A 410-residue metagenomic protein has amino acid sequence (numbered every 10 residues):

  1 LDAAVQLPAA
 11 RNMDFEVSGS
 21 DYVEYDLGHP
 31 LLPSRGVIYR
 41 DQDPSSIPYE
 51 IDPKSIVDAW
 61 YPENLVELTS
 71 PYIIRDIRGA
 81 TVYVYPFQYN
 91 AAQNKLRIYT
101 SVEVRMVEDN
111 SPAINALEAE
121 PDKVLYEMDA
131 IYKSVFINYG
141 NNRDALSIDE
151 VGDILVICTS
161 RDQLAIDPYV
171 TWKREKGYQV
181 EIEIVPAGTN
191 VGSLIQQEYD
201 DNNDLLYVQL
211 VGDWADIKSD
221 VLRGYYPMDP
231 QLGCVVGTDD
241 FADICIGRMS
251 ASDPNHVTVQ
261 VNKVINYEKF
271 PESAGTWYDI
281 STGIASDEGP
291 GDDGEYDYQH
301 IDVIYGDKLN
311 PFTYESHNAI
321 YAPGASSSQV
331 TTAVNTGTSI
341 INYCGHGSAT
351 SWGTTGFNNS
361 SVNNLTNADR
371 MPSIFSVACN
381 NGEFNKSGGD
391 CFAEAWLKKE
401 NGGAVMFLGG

Functional and structural regions predicted by a protein language model:
L1-Y207: Extracellular pro-sequences of secreted precursors
R75, S147-E150, D200-D204, A274-W277 (+3 more regions): Extracellular/periplasmic catalytic domains that process cell-envelope and extracellular macromolecules
R78-A80, V102, G152, D279-S281 (+3 more regions): Structural beta-strand/beta-sheet cores of well-ordered domains, especially the beta-sheet scaffolds that support
I137-E150, V264-G275, L365: Short boundary motifs at domain starts and secondary-structure transition points
G152-I182, A242-Q329: A domain-level signal for caspase-like cysteine endopeptidase catalytic cores and their zymogen-processing architecture
Q196-M228, D287-G289, D293-D390: Catalytic-core segments of thiol-dependent peptidases
P230-Y267, A349-G410: Catalytic cores of nucleophile-dependent amide-cleaving enzymes
